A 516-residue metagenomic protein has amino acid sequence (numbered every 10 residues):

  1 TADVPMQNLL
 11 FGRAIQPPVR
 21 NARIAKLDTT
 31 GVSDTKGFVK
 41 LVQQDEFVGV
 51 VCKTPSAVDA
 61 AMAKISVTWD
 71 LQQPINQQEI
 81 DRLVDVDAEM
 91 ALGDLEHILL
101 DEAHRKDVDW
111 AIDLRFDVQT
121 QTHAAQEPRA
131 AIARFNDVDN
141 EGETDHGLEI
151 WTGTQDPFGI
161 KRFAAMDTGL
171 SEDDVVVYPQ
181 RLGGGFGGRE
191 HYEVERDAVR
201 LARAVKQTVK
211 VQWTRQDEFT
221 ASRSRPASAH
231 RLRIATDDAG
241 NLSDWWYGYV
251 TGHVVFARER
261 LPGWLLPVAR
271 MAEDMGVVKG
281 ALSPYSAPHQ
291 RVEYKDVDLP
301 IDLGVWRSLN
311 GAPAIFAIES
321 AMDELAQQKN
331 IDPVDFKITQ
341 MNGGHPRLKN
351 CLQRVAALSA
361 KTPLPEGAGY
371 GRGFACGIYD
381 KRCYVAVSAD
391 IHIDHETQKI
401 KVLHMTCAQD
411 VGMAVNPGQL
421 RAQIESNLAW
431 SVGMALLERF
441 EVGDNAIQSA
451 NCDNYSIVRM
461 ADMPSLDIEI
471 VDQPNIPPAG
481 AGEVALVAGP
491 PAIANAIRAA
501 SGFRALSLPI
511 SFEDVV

Functional and structural regions predicted by a protein language model:
T1-V516: Cofactor-binding beta-sheet edge motifs in enzyme active sites
